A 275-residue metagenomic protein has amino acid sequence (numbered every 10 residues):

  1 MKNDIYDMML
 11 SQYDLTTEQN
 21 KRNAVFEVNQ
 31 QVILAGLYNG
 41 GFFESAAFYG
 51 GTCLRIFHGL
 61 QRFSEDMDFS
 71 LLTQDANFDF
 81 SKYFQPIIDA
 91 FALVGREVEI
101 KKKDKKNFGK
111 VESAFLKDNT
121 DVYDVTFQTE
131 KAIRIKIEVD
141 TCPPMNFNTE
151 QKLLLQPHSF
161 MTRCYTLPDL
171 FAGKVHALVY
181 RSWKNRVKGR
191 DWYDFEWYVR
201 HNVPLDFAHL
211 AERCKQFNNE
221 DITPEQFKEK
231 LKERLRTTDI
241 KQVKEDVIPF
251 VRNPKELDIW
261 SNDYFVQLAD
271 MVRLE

Functional and structural regions predicted by a protein language model:
M1-Q31, Y38-A46, F57, L72-E275: Structured mid-to-C-terminal alpha-helical surface segments
Y49-T52: Glycine-rich beta-strand-to-loop/alpha-helix junction loops that act as flexible
R55-F63: Short glycine-biased active-site loop of nucleotidyltransferases that positions the nucleotide triphosphate and helps
